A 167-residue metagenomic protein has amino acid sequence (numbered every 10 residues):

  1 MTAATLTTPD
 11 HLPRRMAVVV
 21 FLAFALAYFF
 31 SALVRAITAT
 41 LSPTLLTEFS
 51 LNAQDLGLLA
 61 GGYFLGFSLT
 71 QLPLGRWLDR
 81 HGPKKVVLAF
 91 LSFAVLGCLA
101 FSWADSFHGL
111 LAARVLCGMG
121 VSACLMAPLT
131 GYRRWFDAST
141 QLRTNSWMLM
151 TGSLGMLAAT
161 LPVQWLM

Functional and structural regions predicted by a protein language model:
V19-L51: Extracytoplasmic
A36, F64-L72, M156-L157: Residue-level signature of mid-helix packing/kink "hotspots" within the transmembrane helices of 12-pass Major
L41-S68: Extracellular/periplasmic helix-loop-helix junction of adjacent transmembrane segments in MFS-like secondary
L69-D105: Conserved MFS/SLC helix-loop-helix module at the cytosolic interface between two early adjacent transmembrane helices
G97, H108-L116: Paired small-residue
A113-T151: Cytoplasmic helix-loop-helix junction between adjacent transmembrane helices in 12-TM secondary transporters
M148-M167: Helix-loop-helix hairpin linking two adjacent transmembrane segments in secondary transporters
